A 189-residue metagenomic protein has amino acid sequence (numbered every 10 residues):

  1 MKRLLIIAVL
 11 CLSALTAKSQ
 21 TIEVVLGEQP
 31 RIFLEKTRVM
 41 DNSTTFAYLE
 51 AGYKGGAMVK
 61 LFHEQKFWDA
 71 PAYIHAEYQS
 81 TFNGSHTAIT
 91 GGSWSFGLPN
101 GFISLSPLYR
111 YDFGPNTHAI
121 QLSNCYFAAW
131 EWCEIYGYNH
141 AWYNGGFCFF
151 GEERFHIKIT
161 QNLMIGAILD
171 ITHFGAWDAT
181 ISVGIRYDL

Functional and structural regions predicted by a protein language model:
M1-F33, R38-D41: Cleavable N-terminal export/targeting peptides
Q29-D41, F46, G52-A57, F62-A72 (+2 more regions): Outer-membrane beta-barrel transmembrane domain signature
E77-Q79: A short, flexible N-terminal coil/short beta segment enriched in small residues
